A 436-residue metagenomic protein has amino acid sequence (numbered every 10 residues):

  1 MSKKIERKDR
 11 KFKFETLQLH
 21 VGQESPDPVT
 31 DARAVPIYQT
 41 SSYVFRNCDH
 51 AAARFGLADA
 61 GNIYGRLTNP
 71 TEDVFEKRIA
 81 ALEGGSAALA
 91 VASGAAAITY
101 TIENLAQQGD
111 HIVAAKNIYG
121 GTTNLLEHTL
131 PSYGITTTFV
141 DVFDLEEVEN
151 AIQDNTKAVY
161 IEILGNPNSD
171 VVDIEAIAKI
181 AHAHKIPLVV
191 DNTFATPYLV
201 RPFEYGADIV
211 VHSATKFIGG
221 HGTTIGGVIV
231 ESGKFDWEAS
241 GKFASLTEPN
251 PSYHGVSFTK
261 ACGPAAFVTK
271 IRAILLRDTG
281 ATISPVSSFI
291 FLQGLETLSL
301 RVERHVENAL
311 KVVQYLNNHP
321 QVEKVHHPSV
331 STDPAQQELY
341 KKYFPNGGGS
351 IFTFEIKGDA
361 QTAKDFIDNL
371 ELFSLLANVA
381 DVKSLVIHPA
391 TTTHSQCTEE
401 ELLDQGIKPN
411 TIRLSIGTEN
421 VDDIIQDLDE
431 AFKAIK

Functional and structural regions predicted by a protein language model:
M1-D59: N-terminal glycine-rich, Lys/His-bearing helix-loop that initiates the first secondary-structure elements of many
M1-K4, S86, E127, T136 (+4 more regions): PLP-dependent enzyme catalytic core of the Aspartate aminotransferase-like
S2-R10, P26, A87-N318: Conserved PLP-enzyme active-site core in the AAT-like
R7-V21, P70, V230, A380-D381 (+1 more regions): Positively charged, small/polar-rich N-terminal and surface patches that mediate targeting and assembly and bind
L17-P26, H212-S213, I274-R277, A309-V312 (+2 more regions): Glycine-rich, charged/polar anion/phosphate-binding loops that engage phosphate groups from diverse ligands
N47-A96, G121-H128: Conserved N-terminal alpha-helix of the aminotransferase class I/II PLP-enzyme fold
A60, S86, S287, F291 (+3 more regions): Short amphipathic alpha-helical segments
V302, L310, Q314-N317, Q321-I412 (+1 more regions): Conserved C-terminal alpha-helix-loop-beta "cap" of PLP-dependent enzymes that closes/shapes the active-site mouth
